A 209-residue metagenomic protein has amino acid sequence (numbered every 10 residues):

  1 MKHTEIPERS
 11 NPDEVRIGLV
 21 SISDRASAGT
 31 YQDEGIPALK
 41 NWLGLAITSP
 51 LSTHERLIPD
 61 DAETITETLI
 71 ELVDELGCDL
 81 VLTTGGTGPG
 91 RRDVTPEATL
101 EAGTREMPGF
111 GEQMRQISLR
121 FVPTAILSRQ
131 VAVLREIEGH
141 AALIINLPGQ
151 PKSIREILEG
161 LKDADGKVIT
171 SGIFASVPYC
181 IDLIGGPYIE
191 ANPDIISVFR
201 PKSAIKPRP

Functional and structural regions predicted by a protein language model:
M1-P209: Non-catalytic beta/alpha edge segments that cap or flank active sites
